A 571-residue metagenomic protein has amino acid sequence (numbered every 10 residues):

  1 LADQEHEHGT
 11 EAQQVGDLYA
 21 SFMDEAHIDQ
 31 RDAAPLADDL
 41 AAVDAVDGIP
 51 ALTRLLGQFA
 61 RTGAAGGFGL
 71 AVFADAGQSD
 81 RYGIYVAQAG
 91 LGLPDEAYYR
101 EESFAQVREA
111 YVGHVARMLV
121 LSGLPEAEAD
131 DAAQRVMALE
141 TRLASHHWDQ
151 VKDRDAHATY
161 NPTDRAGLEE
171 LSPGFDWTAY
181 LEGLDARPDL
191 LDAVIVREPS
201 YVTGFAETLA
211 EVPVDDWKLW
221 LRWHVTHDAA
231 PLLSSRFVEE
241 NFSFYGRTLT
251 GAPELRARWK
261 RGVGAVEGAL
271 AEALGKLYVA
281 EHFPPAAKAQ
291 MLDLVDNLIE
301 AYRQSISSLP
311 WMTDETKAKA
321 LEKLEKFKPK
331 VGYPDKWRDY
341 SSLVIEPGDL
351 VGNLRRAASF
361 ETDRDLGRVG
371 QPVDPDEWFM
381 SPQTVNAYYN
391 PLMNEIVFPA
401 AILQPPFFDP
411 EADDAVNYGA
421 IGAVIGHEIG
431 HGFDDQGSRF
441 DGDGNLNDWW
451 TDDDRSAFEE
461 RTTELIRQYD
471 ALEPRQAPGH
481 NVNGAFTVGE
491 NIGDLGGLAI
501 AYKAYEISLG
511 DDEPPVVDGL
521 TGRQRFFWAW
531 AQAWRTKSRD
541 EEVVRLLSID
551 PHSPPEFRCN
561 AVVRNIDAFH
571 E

Functional and structural regions predicted by a protein language model:
L1, R31, P50, R564-E571: Short, intrinsically disordered, charge-balanced linker/junction segments flanking boundaries in proteins
L1-A2, P334: N-terminal mature-domain "stem" immediately C-terminal to a signal peptide or N-terminal signal-anchor/transmembrane
E5-N297: Noncatalytic, helix-rich "gating/capping" subdomain that lines the substrate-entry/channel surface of large enzyme
V136, L171-G174, I195, P199 (+4 more regions): Intrinsically disordered, low-complexity linker/terminal regions across diverse proteins
